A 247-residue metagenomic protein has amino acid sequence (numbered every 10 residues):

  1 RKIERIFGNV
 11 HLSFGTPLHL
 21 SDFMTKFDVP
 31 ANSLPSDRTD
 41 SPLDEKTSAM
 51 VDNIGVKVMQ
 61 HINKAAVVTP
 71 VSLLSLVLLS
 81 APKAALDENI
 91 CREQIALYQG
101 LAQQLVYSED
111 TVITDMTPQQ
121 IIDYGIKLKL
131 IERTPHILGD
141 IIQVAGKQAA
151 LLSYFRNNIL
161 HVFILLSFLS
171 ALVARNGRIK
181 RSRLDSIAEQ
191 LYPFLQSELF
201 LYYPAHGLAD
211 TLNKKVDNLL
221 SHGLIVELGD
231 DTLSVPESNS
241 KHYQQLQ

Functional and structural regions predicted by a protein language model:
R1-Q247: Membrane-interfacial terminal anchoring regions of lipid-handling membrane enzymes
